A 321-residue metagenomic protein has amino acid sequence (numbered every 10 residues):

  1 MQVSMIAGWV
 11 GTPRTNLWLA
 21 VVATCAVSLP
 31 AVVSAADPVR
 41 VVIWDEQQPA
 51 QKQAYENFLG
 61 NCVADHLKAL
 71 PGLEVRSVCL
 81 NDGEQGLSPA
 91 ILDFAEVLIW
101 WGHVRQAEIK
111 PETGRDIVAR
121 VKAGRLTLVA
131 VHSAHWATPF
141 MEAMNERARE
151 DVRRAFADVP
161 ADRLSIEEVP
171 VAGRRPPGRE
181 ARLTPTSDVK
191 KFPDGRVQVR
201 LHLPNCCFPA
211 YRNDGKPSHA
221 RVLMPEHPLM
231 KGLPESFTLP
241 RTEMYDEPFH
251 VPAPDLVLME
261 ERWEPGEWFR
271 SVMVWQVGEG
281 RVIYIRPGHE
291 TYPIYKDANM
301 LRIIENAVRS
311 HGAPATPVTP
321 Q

Functional and structural regions predicted by a protein language model:
M1-R14: N-terminal secretory signal peptides that target proteins for export/translocation
N16-P30: Bacterial N-terminal signal peptides
A36-P38, C79, V251, D255-L256 (+2 more regions): Extracellular ligand-binding/catalytic regions of CAZymes and related secreted enzymes and adhesion modules
D37-A50: Short beta-strand segments enriched in small/hydrophobic residues
K52-A143: Helical hinge/lid and interdomain linker segments adjacent to catalytic or ligand-binding clefts that mediate domain
R105-P228: A glycine-rich, often tryptophan-bearing local segment used as a flexible ligand/cofactor-contacting loop or short
